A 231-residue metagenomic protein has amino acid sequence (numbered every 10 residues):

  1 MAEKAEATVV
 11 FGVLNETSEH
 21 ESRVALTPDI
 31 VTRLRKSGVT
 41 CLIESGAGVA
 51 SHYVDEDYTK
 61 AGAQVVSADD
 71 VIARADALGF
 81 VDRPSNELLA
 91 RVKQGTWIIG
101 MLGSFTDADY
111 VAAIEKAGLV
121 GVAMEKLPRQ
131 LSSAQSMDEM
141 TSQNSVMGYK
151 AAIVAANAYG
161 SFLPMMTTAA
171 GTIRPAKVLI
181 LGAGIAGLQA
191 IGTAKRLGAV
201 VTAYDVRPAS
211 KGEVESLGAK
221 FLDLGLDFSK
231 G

Functional and structural regions predicted by a protein language model:
A2-A113, A117: An N-terminal-biased, well-structured beta-alpha scaffold segment characteristic of Rossmann-like dinucleotide-binding
A2-V10, N15-E16, P84-K177: Glycine/serine-rich phosphate-binding loop and adjoining beta1-alpha1 elements at the start of nucleotide-handling
L14-V49, F162-G231: Glycine-rich phosphate/diphosphate-binding loop of Rossmann-like nucleotide-binding domains
Y58-G62, E139-S142, G218-D223: Short, hinge-like loop/turn segments at secondary-structure boundaries
Q64-A68, V122, F221-L224: Short acidic-hydrophobic, aromatic-tinged amphipathic segments that line or gate anion-handling sites
V66-A77, S145-A158, D227-G231: Short, basic, helix/turn surface patches
D70, G103-T106, K126-P128, R207 (+1 more regions): Short, acidic/turn-prone active-site loops that include or flank metal/cofactor- and phosphate-binding residues
